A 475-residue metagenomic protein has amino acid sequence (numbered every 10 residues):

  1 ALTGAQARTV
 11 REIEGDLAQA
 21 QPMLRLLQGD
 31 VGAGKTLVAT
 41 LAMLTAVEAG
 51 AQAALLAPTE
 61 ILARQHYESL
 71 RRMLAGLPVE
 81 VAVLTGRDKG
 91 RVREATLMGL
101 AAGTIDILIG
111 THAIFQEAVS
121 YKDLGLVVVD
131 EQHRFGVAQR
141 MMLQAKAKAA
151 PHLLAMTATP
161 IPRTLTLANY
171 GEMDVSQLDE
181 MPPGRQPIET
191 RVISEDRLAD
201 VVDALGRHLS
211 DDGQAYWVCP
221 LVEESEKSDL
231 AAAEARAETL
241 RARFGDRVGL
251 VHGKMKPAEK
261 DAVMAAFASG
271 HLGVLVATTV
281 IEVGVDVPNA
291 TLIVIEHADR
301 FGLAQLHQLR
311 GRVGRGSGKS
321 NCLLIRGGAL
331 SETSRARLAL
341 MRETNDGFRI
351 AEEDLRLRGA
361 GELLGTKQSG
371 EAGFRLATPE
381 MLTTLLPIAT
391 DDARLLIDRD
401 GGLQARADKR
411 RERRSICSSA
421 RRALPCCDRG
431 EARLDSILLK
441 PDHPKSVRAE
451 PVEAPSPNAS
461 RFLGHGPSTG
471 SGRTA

Functional and structural regions predicted by a protein language model:
A1-E12, A18-A339, R399-Q404, I437: Inter-lobe coupling/hinge segments of SF2-like helicase ATPases
R8-T9, R64, A233, T390 (+7 more regions): Intrinsic disorder/low-complexity segments
G32, G110, G136, G359-G361 (+3 more regions): Glycine-centered small-residue hotspots that permit tight backbone geometry or close packing
E48, V119, A145, F374 (+2 more regions): N-terminal low-complexity, intrinsically disordered patches enriched in charged
R243, A266, A423, R461-F462: Intrinsic disorder/low-structure terminal segments
N321, A329-L438: C-terminal accessory region of SF2 helicases/translocases
R422, R429-A475: Intrinsic disorder/low-complexity segments
